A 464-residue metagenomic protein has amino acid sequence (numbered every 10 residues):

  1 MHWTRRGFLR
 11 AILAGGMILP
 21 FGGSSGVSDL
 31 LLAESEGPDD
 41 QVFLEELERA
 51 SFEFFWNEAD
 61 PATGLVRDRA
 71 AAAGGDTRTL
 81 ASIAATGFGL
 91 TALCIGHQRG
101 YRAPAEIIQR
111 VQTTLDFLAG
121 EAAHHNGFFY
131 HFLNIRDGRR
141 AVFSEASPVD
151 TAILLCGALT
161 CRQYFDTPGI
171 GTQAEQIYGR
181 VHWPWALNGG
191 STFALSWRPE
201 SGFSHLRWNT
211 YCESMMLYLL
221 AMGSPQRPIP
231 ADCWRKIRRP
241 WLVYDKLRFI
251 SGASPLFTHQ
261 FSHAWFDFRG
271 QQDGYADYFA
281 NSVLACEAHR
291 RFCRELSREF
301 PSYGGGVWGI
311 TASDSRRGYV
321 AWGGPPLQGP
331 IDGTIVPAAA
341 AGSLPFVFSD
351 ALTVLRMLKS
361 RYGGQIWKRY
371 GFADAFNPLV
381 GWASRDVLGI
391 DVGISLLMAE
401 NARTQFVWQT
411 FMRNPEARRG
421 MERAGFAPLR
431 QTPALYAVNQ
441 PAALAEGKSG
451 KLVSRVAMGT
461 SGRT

Functional and structural regions predicted by a protein language model:
M1-W3: Secretory targeting signals
R5-R6, R10, R67-R69: Basic side chains
G7-D29: N-terminal export signals
L31-A33: Ser/Thr/Pro/Gly-rich low-complexity linker/stalk segments immediately outside membranes or between
S35-T464: Ser/Thr/Asn(+Pro)-rich, low-complexity disordered segments
